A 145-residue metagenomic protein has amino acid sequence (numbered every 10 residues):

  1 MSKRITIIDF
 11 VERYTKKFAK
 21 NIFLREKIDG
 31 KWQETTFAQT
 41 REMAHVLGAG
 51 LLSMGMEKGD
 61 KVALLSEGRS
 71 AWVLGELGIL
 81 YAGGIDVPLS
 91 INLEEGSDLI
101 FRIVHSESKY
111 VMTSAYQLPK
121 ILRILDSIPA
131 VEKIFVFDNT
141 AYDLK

Functional and structural regions predicted by a protein language model:
M1-I8: Flexible, non-catalytic linker and terminal segments flanking ANL/adenylate-forming cores
V11-T35, Y142: AMP-dependent adenylate-forming
K31-T35, Q39, A49-L93: Conserved AMP-binding/adenylate-forming
H45-A49, V104: Solvent-exposed alpha-helix faces
A63, Y110-M112, F135: Structural motif
L93-I124: Conserved ATP-dependent adenylate/AMP-binding module captured primarily in the ANL superfamily
Y116-K145: ANL superfamily adenylate-forming
